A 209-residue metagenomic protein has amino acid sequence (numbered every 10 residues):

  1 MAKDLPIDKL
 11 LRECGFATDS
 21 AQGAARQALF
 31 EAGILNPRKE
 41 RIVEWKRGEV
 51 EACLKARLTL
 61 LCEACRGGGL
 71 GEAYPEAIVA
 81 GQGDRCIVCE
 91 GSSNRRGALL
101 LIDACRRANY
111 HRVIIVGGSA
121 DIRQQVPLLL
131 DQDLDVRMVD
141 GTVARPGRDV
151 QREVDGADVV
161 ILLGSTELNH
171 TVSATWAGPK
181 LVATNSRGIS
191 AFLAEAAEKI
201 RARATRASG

Functional and structural regions predicted by a protein language model:
M1-A56, C62-E72: Long terminal accessory regions outside catalytic cores
K55-L61, Q82-R85, N109: Short metal-coordination and nucleic-acid-contact micro-motifs, chiefly zinc-binding Cys/His arrays
G69-I78, S93-L100: Short Cys/His-rich "knuckle" micro-motifs
V79-S92: Cysteine-rich micro-motifs
L100-M138, T142-V150: Redox- and metal-dependent alpha/beta enzyme cores, enriched for Fe-S-associated oxidoreductases and cofactor-handling
V154-D155: A short, aliphatic-rich alpha-helical micro-motif
D158-T166: Acidic beta-strand-to-loop metal/phosphate-binding motif
A177-G209: Ser/Thr/Gly-rich flexible loops in soluble cytosolic domains mediating phosphotransfer, phosphorylation
